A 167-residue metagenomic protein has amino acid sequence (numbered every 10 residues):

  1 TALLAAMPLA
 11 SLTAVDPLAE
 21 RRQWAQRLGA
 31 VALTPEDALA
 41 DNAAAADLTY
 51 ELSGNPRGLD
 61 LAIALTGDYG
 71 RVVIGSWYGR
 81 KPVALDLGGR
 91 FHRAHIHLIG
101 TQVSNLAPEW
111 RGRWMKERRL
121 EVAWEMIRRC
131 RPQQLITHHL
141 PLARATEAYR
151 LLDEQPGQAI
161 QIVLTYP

Functional and structural regions predicted by a protein language model:
T1-D37: Mid-domain Rossmann-like dinucleotide-binding core that forms the NAD(H)/NADP(H) cofactor-binding site
P17-R21, P56, G79: Helix N-cap at the beta1-alpha1 junction of Rossmann-like dinucleotide-binding domains, i.e., the first residues
A40-T49: A short acidic, Gly/Pro-enriched loop at the edge of an enzyme's catalytic core that lines a small-molecule cofactor
L52-D60: Beta-loop-alpha module in the N-terminal Rossmann-like domain of NAD(P)-dependent dehydrogenases, especially those
S53, L65-G67, P156: A generic alpha-to-beta junction signature in SAM-dependent methyltransferases
A64-L85, L98: ADP-ribose/adenylate-binding Rossmann-like module
L85-I136: C-terminal substrate-binding/catalytic core of Rossmann-like NAD(P)-dependent dehydrogenases/reductases
Q161-P167: Phosphate-binding loop/pocket of nucleotide- and phosphate-handling active sites
